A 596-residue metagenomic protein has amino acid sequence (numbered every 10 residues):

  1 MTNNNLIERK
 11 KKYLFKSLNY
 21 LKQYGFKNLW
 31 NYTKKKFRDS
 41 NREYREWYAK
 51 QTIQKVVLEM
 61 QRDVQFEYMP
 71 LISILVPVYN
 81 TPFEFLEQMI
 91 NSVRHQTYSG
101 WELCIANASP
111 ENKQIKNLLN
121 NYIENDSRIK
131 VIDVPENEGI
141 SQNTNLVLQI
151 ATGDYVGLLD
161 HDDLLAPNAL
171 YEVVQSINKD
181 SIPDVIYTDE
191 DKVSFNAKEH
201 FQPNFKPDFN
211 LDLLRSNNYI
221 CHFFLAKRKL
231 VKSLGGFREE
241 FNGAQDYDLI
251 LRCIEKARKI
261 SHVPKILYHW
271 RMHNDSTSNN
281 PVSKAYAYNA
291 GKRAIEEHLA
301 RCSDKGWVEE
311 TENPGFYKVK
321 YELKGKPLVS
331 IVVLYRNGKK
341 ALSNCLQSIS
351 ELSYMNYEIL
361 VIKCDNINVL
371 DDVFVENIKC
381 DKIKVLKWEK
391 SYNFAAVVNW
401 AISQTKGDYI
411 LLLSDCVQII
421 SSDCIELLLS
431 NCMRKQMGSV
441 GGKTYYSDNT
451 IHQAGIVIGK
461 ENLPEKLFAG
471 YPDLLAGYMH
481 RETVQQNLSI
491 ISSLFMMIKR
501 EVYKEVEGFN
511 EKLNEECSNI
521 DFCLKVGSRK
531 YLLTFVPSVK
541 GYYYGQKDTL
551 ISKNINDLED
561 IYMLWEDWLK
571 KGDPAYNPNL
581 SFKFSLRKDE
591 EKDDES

Functional and structural regions predicted by a protein language model:
T2-Y68, S283-K326, D448, K460-L488 (+3 more regions): C-terminal, non-catalytic tails of nucleotide-sugar-dependent glycosyltransferases
T33-S283, E297: Nucleotide-sugar donor-binding/catalytic module of glycosyltransferases that assemble extracellular/cell-envelope
I72-T81, M89, H95-Q96, A106-A108 (+4 more regions): A conserved hydrophobic helix/loop-capping motif in glycosyltransferases and polysaccharide synthases
N107-K116, E136, I362-V373, K390 (+2 more regions): A conserved acidic beta->alpha catalytic loop
G153-L164, G407-I420: Short beta-strand-to-loop acidic/aromatic patch adjacent to the donor-nucleotide binding site
N168-H200, S421-E461: Conserved donor NDP-sugar-binding/catalytic core segment of glycosyltransferases
H200-L225, K229, A396, S403 (+1 more regions): A recurrent flexible, glycine/aromatic-enriched loop bordering the glycosyltransferase active site that acts as
G235-L251, S283-Y286, Q418, Q486-F535 (+1 more regions): Donor nucleotide-sugar recognition loop
